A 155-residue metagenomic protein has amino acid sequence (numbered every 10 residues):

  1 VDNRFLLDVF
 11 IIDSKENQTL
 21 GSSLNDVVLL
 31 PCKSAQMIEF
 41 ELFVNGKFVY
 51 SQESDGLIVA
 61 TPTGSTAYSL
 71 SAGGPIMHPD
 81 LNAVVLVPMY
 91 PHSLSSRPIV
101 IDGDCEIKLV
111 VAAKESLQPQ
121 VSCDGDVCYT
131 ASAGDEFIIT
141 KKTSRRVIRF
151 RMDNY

Functional and structural regions predicted by a protein language model:
V1-D55: Catalytic core of DAGKc-family lipid kinases
N3-F5, S23, Q36-I38, E53-D55 (+5 more regions): A generic structural signal for well-ordered coil/turn residues at beta-strand boundaries that shape enzyme active-site
V9, F40-L42, V59, L109 (+1 more regions): Preference for bulky hydrophobic residues occupying beta-strand positions in well-ordered beta-sheet regions
V9-D13, P31-K33, T61-S65, Y90 (+1 more regions): Glycine-rich beta-alpha junction loops
G21-L24, M89-P91, Q118-Q120: Short Pro/Gly-enriched beta-strand edge/turn motifs at strand-loop
L29, S34, V44-F48, R97-Y155: ATP/nucleoside-binding phosphotransfer catalytic cores, i.e., glycine-rich phosphate-binding loops
S51-D55, V59-S95: Gly/Ser/Thr-rich active-site loops/lids in small-molecule metabolic enzymes that frequently grip phosphoryl groups
